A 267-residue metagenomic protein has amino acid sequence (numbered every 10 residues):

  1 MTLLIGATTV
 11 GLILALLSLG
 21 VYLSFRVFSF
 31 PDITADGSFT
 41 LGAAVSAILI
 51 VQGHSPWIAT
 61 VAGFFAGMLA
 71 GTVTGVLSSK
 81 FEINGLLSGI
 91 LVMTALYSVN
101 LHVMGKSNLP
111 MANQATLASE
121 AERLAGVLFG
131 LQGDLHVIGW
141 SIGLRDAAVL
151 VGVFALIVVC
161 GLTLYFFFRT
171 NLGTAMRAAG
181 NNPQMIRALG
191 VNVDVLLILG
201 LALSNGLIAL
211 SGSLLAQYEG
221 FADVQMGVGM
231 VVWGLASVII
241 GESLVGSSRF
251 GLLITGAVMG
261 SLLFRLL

Functional and structural regions predicted by a protein language model:
M1-S18, R26, V45, Q52-I58 (+3 more regions): Membrane-interfacial amphipathic/re-entrant helices at transmembrane-helix boundaries
A7-T8, L12, G37, W57-F65 (+5 more regions): Hydrophobic alpha-helical transmembrane segments
L19, T60, F64, M68 (+4 more regions): Hydrophobic positions within alpha-helical transmembrane segments of bacterial inner-membrane proteins
L23, I48, Q52, T72 (+7 more regions): Membrane-interface helix caps of multi-pass small-molecule transporters
H54-T94, V99, V158, M259-G260 (+1 more regions): Alpha-helical transmembrane segments within multi-pass membrane transporters and channels
V92, L96-R169, V224: Transmembrane helix-bundle core of multi-pass membrane transporters and related energy-transducing complexes
L162-A202: Membrane-helix/interface signature in polytopic inner-membrane proteins
A202-L267: Transmembrane alpha-helical segments in multi-pass inner-membrane proteins
